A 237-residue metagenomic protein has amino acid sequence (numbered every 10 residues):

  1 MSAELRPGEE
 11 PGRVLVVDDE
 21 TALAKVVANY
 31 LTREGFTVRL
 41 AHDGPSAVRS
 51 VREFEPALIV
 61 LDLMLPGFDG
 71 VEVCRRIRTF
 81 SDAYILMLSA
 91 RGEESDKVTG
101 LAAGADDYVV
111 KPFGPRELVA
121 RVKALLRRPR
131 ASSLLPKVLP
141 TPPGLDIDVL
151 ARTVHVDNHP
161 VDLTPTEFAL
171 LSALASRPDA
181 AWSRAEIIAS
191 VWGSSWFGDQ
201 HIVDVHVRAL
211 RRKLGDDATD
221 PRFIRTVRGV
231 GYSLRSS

Functional and structural regions predicted by a protein language model:
M1-R13: Non-catalytic signal-transmission and effector/linker regions of two-component phosphorelay proteins
E10-R13, A124-A185: Short, Lys/Arg-enriched segments at the junction into DNA-binding effector domains of transcriptional regulators
K25-R33: Charged docking surfaces used in two-component/phosphorelay signaling
G35-H42, S50: Short hydrophobic/Thr-rich beta-strand motif most characteristic of the beta2 strand and flanking loop of CheY-like
D43-S46, D69-E72: Acidic catalytic/metal-coordinating carboxylates
F54-V60, L65: Active-site beta3 strand of CheY-like receiver
D69, R75, T79, Y84-T141: Basic, amphipathic DNA-recognition helix from helix-turn-helix-like DNA-binding domains
D162, V207, R211-S237: DNA-binding patch around the recognition helix
